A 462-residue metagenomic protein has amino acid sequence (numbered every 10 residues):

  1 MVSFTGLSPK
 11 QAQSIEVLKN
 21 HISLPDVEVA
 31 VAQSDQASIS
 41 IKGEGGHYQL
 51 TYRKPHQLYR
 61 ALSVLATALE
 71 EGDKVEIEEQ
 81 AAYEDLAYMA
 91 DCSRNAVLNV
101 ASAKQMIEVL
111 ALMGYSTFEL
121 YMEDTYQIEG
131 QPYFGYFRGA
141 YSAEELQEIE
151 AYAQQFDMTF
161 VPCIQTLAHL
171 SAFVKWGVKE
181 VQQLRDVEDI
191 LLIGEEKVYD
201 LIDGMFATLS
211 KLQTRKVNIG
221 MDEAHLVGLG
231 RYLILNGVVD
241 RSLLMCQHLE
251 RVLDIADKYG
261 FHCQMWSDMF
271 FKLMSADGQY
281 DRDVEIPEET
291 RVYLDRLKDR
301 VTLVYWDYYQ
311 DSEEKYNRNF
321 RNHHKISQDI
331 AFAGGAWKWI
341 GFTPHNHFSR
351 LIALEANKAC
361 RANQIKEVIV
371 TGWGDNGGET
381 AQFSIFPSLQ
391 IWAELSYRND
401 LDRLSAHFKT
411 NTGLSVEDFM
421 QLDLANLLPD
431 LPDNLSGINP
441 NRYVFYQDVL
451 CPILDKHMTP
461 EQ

Functional and structural regions predicted by a protein language model:
V2, N20-Y52: Short, well-ordered secondary-structure micro-motifs within conserved domains or adaptor modules
V2-P25, E70, E108, E148-A151 (+4 more regions): Substrate-binding groove of N-acetylhexosamine-processing glycoside hydrolases
T5, E44-D257, F261-Q264, A331-G334 (+2 more regions): Feature activates predominantly on carbohydrate-active enzymes
P9-Q13, Q33-I39, L50-R60, Q462: Short, surface-exposed beta-strand/loop "edge" segments at domain boundaries and coil↔beta transitions
E28, V75-I77, I128, V284 (+1 more regions): Short, well-ordered helical secondary-structure segments
Q36, G45, Y83-D85, K298 (+2 more regions): Sequence-level motif detector for i,i+2 pairs with an aromatic at +2
S38-I41, L62, F383-S384: Surface-exposed flexible segments
